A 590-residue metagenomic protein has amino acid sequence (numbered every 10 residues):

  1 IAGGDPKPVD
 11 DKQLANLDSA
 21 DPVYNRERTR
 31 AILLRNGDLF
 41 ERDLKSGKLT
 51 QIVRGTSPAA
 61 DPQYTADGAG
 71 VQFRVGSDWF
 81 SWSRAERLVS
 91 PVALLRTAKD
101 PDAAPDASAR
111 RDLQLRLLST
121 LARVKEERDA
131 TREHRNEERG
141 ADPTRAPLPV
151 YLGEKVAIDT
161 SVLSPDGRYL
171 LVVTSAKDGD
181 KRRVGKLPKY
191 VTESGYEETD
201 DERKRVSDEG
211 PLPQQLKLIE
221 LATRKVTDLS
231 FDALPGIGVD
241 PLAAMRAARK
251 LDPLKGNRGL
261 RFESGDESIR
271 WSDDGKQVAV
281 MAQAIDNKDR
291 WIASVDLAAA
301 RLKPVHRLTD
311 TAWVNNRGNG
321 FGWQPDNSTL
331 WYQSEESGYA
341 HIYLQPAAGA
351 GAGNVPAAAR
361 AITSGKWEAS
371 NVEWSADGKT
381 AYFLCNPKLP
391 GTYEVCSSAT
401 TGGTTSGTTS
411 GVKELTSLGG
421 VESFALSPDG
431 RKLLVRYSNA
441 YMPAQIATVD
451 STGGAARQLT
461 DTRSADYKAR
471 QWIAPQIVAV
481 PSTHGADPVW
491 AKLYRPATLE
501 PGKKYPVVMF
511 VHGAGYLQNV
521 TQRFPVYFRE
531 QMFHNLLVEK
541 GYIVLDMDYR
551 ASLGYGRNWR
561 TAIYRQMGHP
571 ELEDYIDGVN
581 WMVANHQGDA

Functional and structural regions predicted by a protein language model:
I1-S423, P428-K432, S438-A444, T448-S451 (+2 more regions): Beta-propeller folds
A350, G403-T409, V421-A590: Serine-hydrolase catalytic core recognition
